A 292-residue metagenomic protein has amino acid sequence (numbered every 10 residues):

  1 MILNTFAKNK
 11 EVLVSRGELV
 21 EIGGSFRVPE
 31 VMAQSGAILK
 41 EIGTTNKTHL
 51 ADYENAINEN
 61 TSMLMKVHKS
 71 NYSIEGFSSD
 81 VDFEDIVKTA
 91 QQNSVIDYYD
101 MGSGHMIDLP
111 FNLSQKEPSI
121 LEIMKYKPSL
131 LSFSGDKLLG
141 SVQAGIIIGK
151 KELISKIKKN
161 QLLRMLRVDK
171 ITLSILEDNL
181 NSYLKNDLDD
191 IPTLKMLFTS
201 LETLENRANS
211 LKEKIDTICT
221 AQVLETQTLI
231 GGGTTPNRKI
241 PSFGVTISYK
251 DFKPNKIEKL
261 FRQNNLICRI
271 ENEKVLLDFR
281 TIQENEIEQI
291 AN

Functional and structural regions predicted by a protein language model:
M1-N181, D216: Conserved PLP-enzyme active-site core in the AAT-like
V14, T172-L173, E177-G231: Conserved PLP-dependent catalytic core of the aminotransferase class-I/II
S94-Y98, G135, L166-I171, N186-P192 (+2 more regions): Flexible, glycine/charged-enriched surface loops at secondary-structure junctions
K156-I157, D189, P254-E258: Extended hydrophobic-aromatic, low-complexity segments
N160-Q161, N272, I290-N292: Composition- and surface-driven signal marking solvent-exposed, interaction-prone regions in large proteins
E205-Q283: Conserved C-terminal alpha-helix-loop-beta "cap" of PLP-dependent enzymes that closes/shapes the active-site mouth
R280-N292: Short, low-order "capping/linker" segments at domain edges
